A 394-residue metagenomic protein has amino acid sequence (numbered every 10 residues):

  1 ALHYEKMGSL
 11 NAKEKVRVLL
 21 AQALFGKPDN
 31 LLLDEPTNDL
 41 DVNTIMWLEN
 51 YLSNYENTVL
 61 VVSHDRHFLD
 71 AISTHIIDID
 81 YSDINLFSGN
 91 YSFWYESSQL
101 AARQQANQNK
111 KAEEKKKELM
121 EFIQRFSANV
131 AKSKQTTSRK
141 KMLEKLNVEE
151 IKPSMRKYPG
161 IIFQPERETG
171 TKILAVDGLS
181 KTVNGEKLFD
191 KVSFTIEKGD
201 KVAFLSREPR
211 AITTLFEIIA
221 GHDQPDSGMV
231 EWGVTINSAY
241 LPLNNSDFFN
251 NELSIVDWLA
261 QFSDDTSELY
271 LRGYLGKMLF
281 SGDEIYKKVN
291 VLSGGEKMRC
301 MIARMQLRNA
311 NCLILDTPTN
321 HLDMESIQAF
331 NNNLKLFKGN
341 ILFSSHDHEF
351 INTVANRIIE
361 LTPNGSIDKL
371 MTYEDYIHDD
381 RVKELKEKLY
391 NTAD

Functional and structural regions predicted by a protein language model:
A1-N109, E166-D394: ABC ATP-binding cassette signature C-motif
Y4-M7, N129-S133: Short, surface-exposed loop/turn segments at secondary-structure junctions
E96, R103, E121, R125-A128 (+1 more regions): Regular, well-ordered alpha-helical segments
Q105-R125, K132-K141, K157, D379-D394: ABC ATPase nucleotide-binding domains
Q124-F126, P159-F163, D257-L259: Short hinge/gating elements
A131-Q135, K145-M155, E231: Proline-centered turn/helix-capping motifs that create local helix->coil transitions or kinks
K141-E144, L174: Generic structural signal for well-ordered, non-transmembrane alpha-helical segments in soluble/cytosolic regions
I151-A175: ABC-family P-loop ATPase nucleotide-binding domain
